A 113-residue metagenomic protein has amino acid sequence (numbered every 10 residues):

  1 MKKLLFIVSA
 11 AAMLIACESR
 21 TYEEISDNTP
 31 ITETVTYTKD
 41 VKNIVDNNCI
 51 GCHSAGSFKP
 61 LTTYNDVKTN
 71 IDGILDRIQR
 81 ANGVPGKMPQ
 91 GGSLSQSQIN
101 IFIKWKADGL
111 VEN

Functional and structural regions predicted by a protein language model:
M1-E18: Sec-dependent bacterial lipoprotein signal peptides
C17-N113: Aromatic- and Gly/Pro-enriched helix-to-coil junctions and flexible linker segments
